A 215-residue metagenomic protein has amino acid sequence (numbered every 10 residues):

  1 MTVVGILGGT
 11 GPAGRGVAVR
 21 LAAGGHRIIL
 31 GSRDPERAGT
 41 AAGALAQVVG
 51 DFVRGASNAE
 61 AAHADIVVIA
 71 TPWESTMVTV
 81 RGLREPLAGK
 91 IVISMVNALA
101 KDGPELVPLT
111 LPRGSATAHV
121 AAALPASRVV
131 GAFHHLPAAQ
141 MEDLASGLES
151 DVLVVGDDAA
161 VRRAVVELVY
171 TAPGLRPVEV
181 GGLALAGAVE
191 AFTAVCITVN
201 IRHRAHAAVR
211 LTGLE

Functional and structural regions predicted by a protein language model:
M1-A44, T171: NAD(P)+-binding Rossmann beta1-loop-alpha1 motif at the extreme N-terminus of oxidoreductases
I6-L7, I69, V154: Hydrophobic Val/Ile/Leu positions in short beta-strands of Rossmann-like dinucleotide-binding domains
V49-F52, A56-I91, A98-P104: Rossmann-like NAD(P)-binding element
G55, R128-A132, P177-V180: General beta-strand structural signal in soluble alpha/beta enzymes
V92-G114, G131: Conserved Rossmann-fold NAD(P)-dependent oxidoreductase catalytic core, especially the SDR/UDP-sugar
E105-R113, D143-A160: Short beta-strand and adjoining strand-loop segment in the mid-core of the Rossmann-like NAD(P)-dependent dehydrogenase
L111-H135, E142-D143, R162-A164: Short, glycine-/small-residue-rich phosphate/pyrophosphate-handling segment
S150-E215: Active-site-lining helix/loop region of Rossmann-like oxidoreductase modules
